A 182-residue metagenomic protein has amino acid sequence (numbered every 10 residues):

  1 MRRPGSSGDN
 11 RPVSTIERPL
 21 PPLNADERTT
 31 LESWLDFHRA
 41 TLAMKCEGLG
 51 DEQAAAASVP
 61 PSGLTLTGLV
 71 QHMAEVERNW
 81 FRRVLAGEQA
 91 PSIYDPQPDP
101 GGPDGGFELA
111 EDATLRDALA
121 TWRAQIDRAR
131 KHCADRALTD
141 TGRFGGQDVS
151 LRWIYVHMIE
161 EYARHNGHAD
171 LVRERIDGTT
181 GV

Functional and structural regions predicted by a protein language model:
R3, S7-G8, P12-P21, R28-E47 (+2 more regions): Short, contiguous alpha-helical
R11-P12, A25, A120, A124: Polar/charged alpha-helical tracts
L20-L23, E108-L109: A short alpha-helix capping/helix-coil boundary motif
D26-L31, T114-R116: Active-site rim elements
G101-G142, R152-M158: Acidic/histidine-rich alpha-helical segments that form the ligand environment of transition-metal centers
